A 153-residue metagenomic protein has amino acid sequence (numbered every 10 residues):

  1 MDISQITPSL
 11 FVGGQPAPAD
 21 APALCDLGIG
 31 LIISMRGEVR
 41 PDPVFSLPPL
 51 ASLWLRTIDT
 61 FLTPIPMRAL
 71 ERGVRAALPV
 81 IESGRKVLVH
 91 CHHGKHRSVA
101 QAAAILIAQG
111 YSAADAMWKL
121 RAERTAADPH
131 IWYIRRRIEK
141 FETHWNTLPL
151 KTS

Functional and structural regions predicted by a protein language model:
D2-K86, I107-R137, W145: Cysteine-based protein phosphatase catalytic domain of the PTP/DSP
G84-A103: A phosphate-binding catalytic loop at a beta-strand-loop-alpha-helix junction that coordinates phosphoryl groups
A100, E142-T143: The conserved glycine-aromatic submotif of the RRM
T143-S153: C-terminal domain-closing interface element
